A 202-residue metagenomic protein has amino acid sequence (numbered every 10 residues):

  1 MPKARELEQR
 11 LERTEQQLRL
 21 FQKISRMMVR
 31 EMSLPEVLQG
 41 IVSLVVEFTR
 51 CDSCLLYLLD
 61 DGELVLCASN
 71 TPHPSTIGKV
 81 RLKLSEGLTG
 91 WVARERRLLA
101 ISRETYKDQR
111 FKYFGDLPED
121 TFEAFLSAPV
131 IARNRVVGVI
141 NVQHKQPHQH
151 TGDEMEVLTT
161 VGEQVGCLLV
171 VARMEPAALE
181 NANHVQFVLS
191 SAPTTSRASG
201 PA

Functional and structural regions predicted by a protein language model:
M1-R30, P35, V137, L168-A198: Signal-transmission linkers at sensory-effector interfaces
L20-M28, S33-D52, L56, L88 (+1 more regions): Amphipathic alpha-helical coiled-coil segments that mediate homodimerization and allosteric signal transmission
S43, S53-V80, L84, T105-K107: GAF sensory/regulatory domain recognition with acknowledged cross-activation on helical regulatory dimers
P72, V139-H148: Short beta-strand-to-loop transition segments that serve as allosteric relay/switch motifs in sensory/regulatory domains
P74-S75, S102-A124, H144: Signal-transducing coupling segments at domain and membrane junctions
S75-L99: Acidic/proline- and glycine-rich, intrinsically disordered low-complexity segments that serve as regulatory linkers
E123-I131: A short, aliphatic-rich beta-strand micro-motif
T159-G166: Allosteric cytosolic regulatory segments
